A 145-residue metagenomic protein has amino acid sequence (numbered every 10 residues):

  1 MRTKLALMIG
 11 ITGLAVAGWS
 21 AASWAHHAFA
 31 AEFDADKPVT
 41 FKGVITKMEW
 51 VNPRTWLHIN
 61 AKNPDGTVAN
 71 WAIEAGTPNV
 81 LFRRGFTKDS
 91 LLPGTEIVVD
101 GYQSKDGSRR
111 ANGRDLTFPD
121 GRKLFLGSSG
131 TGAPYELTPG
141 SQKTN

Functional and structural regions predicted by a protein language model:
M1-G13: Bacterial N-terminal signal peptides that target proteins for export
M1-K4, S20, T87: Serine/threonine-rich low-complexity intrinsically disordered regions
T12, F29-A30: General secondary-structure propensity
L14-W24: C-terminal segment of classical bacterial N-terminal signal peptides
W24, A30-N145: PEST-like low-complexity, intrinsically disordered acidic/proline/serine-rich tracts that flank trafficking/processing
